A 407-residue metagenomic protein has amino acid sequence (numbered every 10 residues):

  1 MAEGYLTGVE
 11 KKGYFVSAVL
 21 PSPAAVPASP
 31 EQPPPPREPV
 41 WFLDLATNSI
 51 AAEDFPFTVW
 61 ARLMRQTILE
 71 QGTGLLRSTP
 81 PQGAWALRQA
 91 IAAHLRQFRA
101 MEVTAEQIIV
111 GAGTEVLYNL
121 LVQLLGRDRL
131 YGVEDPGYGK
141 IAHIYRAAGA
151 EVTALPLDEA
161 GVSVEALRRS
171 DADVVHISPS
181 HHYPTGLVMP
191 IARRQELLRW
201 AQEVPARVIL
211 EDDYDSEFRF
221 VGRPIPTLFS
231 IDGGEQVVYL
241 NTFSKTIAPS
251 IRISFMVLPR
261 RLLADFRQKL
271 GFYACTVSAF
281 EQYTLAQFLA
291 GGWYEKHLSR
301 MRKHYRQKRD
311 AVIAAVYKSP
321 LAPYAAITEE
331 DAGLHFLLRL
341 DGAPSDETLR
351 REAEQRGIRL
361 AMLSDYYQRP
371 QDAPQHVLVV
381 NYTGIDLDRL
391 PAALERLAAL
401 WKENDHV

Functional and structural regions predicted by a protein language model:
M1-R65, G271-S278, A286-L289, S299-H304 (+6 more regions): N-terminal basic, amphipathic alpha-helical segments
L69, G74-P205, E217, R223-I231 (+2 more regions): Conserved core of the PLP fold type I
V133, L210-E211: Hydrophobic residues in beta-strands of the RecA-like P-loop NTPase core, especially within AAA+ ATPase
E151, R207-V208, I358-R359: Residue-level detector of anion-binding/catalytic polar loops
P226-T227, R267, L285, V316: Catalytic cores of nucleotide-enabled group-transfer and carboxylate-activating enzymes in metabolic and assembly-line
S230-D265, F280: Active-site PLP attachment segment
R260-D265, Y294-E295, A343: Short helix-loop capping/hinge motifs at secondary-structure junctions, enriched in acidic/polar residues
